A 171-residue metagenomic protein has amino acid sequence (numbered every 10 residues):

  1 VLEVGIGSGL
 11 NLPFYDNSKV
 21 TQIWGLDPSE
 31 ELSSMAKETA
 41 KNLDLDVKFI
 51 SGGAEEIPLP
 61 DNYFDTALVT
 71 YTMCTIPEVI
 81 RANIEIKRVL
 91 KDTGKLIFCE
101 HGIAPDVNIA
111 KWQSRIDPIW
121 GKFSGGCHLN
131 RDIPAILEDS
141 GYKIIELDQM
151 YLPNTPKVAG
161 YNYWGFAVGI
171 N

Functional and structural regions predicted by a protein language model:
L2-V4, S8-E56: Class I SAM-dependent methyltransferase SAM/SAH-binding core
E55-A67: A short acidic, Gly/Pro-enriched loop at the edge of an enzyme's catalytic core that lines a small-molecule cofactor
D65-E78: A short SAM/SAH-binding and catalytic strip from SAM-dependent methyltransferases
I80-D92: A short glycine-rich, Lys/Arg-flanked "PGG" loop and its adjoining helix->strand segment in the class I
T93-H101: Conserved beta-strand signature within the Rossmann-like core of class I S-adenosyl-L-methionine
H101-D106, L152: Short "lid" loop at the C-terminus of a central beta-strand within the Rossmann-like core of SAM-dependent
G126-G141: Short alpha-helix
Q149-N171: Core SAM-dependent methyltransferase catalytic element
